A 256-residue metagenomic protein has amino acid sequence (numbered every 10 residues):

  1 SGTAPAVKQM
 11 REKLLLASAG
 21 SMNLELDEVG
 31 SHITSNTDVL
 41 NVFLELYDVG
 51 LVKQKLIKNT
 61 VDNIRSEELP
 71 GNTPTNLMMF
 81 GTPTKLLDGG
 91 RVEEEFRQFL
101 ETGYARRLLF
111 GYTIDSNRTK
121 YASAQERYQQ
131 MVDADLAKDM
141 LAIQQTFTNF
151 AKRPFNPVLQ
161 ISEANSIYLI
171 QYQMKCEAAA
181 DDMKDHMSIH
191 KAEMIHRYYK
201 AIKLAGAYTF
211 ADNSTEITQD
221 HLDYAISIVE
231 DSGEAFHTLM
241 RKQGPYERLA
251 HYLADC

Functional and structural regions predicted by a protein language model:
S1-C256: Phosphate-handling catalytic cores of nucleic-acid transaction enzymes
